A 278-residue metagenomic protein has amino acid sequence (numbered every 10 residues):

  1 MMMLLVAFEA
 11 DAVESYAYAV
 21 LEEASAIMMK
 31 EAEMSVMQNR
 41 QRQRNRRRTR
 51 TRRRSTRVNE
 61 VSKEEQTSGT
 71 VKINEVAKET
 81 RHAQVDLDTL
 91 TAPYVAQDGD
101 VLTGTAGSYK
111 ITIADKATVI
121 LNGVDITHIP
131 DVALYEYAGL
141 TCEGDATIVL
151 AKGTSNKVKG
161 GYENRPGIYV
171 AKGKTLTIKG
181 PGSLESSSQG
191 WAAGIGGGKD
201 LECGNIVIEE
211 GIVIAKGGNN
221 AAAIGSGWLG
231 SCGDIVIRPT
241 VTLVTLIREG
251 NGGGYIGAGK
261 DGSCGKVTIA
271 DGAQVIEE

Functional and structural regions predicted by a protein language model:
M1-D11: Sec-dependent N-terminal signal peptides of Gram-positive bacterial secreted proteins and lipoproteins
D11-M37, R53-E278: A composition-driven surface/loop motif
R46-T51: Intrinsically disordered, low-complexity polybasic segments
